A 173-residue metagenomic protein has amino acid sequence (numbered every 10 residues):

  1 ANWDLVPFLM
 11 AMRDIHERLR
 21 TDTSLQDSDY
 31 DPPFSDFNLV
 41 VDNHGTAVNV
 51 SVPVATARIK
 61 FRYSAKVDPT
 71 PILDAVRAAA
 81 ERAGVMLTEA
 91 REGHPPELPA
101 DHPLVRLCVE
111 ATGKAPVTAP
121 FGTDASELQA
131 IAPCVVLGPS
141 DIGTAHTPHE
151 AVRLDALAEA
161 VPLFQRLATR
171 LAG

Functional and structural regions predicted by a protein language model:
A1-G173: Metal-dependent amide/peptide-bond hydrolase catalytic core, centered on the "pita-bread" metallohydrolase fold
